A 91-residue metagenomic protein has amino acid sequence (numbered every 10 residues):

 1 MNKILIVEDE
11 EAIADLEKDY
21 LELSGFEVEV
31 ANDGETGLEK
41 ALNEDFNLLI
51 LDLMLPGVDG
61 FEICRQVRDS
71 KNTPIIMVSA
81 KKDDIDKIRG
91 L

Functional and structural regions predicted by a protein language model:
M1-L91: N-terminal/domain-start alpha-helical segments
